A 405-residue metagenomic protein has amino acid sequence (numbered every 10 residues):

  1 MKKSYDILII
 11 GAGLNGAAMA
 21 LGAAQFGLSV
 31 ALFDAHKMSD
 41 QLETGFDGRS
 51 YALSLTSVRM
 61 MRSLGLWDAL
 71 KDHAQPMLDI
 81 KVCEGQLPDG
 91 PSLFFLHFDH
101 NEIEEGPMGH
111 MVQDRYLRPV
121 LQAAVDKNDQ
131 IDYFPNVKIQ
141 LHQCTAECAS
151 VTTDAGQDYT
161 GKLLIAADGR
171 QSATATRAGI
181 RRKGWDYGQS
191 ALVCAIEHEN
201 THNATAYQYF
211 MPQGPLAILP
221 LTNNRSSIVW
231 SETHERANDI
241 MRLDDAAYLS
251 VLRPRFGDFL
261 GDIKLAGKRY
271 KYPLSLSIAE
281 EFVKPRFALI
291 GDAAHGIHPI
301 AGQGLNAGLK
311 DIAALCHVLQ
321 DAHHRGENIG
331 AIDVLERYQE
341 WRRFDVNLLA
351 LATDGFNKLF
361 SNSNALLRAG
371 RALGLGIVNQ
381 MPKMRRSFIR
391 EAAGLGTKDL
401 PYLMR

Functional and structural regions predicted by a protein language model:
Y5-L32: N-terminal Rossmann-like FAD-binding beta1-loop-alpha1 element of flavoenzymes
A24-R49: Glycine-rich FAD pyrophosphate-binding loop
G45-L87: N-terminal FAD cofactor-binding segment of flavoenzymes
H73-R177, W185-S190: Conserved N-terminal helical subregion
N101-I103, M211-P273: Conserved FAD/dinucleotide-binding core of flavoprotein oxidoreductases
Q171-A206, N224-S226, E232-R236: Central beta-strand plus flanking loop segment that forms part of the substrate or channel wall within the catalytic
V283-P299: Short FAD-binding loop at a beta-strand-to-alpha-helix junction that anchors the flavin cofactor in diverse
H317-R405: C-terminal helical "tail/cap" subdomain of flavin- and related membrane-associated enzymes
